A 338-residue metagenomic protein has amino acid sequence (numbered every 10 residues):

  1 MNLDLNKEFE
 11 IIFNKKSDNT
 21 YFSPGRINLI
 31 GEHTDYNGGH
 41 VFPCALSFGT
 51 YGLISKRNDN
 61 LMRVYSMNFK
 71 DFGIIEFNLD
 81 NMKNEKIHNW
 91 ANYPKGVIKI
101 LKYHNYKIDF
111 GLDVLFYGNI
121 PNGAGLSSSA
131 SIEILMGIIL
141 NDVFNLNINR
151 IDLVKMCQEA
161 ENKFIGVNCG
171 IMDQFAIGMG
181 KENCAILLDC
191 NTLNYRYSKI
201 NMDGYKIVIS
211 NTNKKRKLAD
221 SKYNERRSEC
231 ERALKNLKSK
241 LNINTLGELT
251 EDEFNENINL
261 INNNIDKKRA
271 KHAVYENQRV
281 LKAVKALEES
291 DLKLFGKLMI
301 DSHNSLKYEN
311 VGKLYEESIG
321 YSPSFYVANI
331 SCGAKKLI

Functional and structural regions predicted by a protein language model:
M1-R26, Y51-I87, C184-I338: C-terminal nucleotide
M1-Y21, I27-G31, Y36-H40, N78-L79 (+2 more regions): Gly/Ser-rich oxyanion-binding loop with an adjacent helix/lid that shapes the negatively charged ligand pocket
G38-A45, R226-R227: Short Gly/aromatic-enriched secondary-structure transition segments
A45-S47, R57, N119: A short, compositionally biased micro-patch
S47, D109, Y205-I207: A general secondary-structure signal for short beta-strands and their flanking turns/coil in non-transmembrane regions
